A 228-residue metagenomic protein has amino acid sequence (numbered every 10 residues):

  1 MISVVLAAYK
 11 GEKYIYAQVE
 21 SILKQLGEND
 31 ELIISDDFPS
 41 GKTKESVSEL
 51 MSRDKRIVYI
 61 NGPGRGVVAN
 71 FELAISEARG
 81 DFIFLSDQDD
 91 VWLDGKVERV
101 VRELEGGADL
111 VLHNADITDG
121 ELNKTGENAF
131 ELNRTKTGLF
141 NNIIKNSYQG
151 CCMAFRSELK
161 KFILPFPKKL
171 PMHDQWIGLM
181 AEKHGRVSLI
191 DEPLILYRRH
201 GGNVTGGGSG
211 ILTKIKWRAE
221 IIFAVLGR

Functional and structural regions predicted by a protein language model:
M1-S3, E31, W176: Cell-envelope/extracellular polymer assembly enzymes that use nucleotide-activated donors
G11-K24: Short, well-formed alpha-helical segments that are part of the catalytic scaffolds of diverse glycosyltransferases
I22, D37-P39, R65: Conserved short acidic donor-positioning loop in nucleotide-sugar-dependent glycosyltransferases
D36-S46: A conserved acidic beta->alpha catalytic loop
G62-A78: Glycine-rich, basic loop-to-helix element that forms the pyrophosphate-binding segment of sugar-nucleotide handling
I83: Short aromatic/hydrophobic "clamp" motif used to bind/position activated sugar donors
V97-T125: Conserved donor NDP-sugar-binding/catalytic core segment of glycosyltransferases
G138-G208: Conserved nucleotide-sugar donor-binding catalytic segment
